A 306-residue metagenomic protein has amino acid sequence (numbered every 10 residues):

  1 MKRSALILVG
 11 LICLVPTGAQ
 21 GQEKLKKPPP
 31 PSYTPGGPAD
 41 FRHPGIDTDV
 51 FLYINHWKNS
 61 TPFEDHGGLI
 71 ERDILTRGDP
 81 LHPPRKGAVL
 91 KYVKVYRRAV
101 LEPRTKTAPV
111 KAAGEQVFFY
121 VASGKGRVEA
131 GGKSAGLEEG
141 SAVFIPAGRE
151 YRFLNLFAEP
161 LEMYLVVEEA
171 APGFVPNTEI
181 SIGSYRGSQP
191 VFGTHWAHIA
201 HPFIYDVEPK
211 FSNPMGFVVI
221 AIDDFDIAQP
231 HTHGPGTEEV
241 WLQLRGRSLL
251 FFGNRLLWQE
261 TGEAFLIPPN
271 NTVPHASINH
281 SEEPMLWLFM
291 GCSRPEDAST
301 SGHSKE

Functional and structural regions predicted by a protein language model:
M1-L6: Bacterial N-terminal signal peptides that target proteins for export
I7-V15: Bacterial N-terminal signal peptides
T17-G21: Sec/Tat signal peptide C-region and signal peptidase I cleavage site
Q22-Y92, A158, L165, A170-G216 (+2 more regions): A short, N-terminal "cap"/entry segment at the start of jelly-roll beta-barrel domains of the cupin/DSBH fold
T76-R85, V95-A112, Y205, V218-P235 (+1 more regions): Conserved short histidine dyad/triad with adjacent acidic residue
V93, R98-E102, K111-V128, V219-D223 (+2 more regions): Short, conserved beta-strand element in jelly-roll/cupin
G132-A147, N254-N270: Short acidic-glycine-tyrosine-enriched beta hairpin
A147-G173, E260-E263, P269-E296: Ligand-binding loop in jelly-roll beta-barrel domains
